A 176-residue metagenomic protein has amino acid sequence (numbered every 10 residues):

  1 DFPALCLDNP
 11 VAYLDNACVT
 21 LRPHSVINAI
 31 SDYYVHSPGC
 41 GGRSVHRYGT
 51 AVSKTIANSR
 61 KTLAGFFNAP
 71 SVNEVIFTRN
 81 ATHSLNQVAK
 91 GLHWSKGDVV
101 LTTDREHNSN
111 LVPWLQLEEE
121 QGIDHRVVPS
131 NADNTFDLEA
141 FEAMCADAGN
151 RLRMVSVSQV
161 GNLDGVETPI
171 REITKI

Functional and structural regions predicted by a protein language model:
D1-I176: Pyridoxal 5′-phosphate
